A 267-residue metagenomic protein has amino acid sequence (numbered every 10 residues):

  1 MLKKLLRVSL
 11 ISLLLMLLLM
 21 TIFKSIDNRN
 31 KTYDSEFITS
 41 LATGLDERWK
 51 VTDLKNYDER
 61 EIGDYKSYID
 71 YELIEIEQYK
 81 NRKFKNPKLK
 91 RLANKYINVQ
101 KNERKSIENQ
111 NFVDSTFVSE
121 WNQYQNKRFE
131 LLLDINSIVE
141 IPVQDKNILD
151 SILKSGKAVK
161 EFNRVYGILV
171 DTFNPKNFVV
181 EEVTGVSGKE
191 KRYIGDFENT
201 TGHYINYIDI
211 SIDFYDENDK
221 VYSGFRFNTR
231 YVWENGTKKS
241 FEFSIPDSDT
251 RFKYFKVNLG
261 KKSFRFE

Functional and structural regions predicted by a protein language model:
V8-F23: Hydrophobic membrane-insertion alpha-helices, especially the h-region of bacterial N-terminal signal peptides
F23-D70: Immediate post-signal-peptide N-terminus of mature secreted/exported proteins
Y68-I135: Long, amphipathic, charge-rich alpha-helical segments that form helical bundles/coiled-coils
I141-E190, G260: Transition segment at domain starts
V159-N163, N174-F178, V183, G224-R226 (+1 more regions): Terminal connector regions
F197-T201: Asparagine-centered strand-capping/turn motif at beta-strand->loop junctions
H203-Y207, V221-Y222: Short acidic/proline- and small/hydrophobic-mixed sequence motifs that coincide with surface turns and coil-to-beta
R230-K238: Short proline/glycine- and polar residue-rich coil/turn motifs
